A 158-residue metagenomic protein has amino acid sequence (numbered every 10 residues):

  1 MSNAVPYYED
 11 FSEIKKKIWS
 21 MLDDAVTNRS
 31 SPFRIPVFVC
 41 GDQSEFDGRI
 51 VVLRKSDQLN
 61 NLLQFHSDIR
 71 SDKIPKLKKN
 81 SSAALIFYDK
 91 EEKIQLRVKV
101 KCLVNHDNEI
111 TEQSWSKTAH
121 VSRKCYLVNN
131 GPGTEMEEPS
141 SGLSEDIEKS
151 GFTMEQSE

Functional and structural regions predicted by a protein language model:
M1-E158: Binding-site signature for planar aromatic cofactors or substrates
